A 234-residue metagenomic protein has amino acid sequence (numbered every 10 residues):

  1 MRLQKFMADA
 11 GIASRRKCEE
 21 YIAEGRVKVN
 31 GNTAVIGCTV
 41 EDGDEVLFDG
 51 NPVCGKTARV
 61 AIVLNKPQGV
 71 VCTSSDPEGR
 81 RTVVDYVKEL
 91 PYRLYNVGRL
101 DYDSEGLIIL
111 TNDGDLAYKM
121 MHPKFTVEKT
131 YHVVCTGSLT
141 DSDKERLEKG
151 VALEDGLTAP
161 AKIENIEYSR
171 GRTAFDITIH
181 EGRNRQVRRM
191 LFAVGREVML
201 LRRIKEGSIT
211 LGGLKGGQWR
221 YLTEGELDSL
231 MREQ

Functional and structural regions predicted by a protein language model:
M1-Q234: Basic, flexible Lys/Arg- and Gly-enriched helix-loop patches that mediate nucleic-acid binding at interfaces with rRNA
